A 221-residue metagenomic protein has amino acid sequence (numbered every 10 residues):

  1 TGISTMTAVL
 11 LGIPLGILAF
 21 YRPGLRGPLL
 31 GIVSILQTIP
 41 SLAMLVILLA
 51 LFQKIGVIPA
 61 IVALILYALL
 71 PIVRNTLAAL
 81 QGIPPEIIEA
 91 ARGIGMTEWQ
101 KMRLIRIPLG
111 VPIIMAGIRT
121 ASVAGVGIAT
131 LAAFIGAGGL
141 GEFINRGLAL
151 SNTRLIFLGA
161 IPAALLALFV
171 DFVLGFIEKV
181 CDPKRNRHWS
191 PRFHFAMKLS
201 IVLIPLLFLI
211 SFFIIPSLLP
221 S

Functional and structural regions predicted by a protein language model:
T1, L49-P71, V111, G159: Loop-to-helix entry region at the N-terminal start of transmembrane alpha-helices in multi-pass membrane transporters
T1-L18: Transmembrane alpha-helix signature in integral membrane proteins
G2, W99-L131, R154, L158 (+1 more regions): Transmembrane alpha-helices
L11-L15, L29, P59-I88, I118-V126 (+2 more regions): Membrane-embedded alpha-helices of multi-pass transport/permease systems
L15-L48, R74-A78, H188-K198: Cytoplasmic-entry segments and transmembrane alpha-helices of multi-pass inner-membrane transporters
P23, A78-Q81, F157-P220: C-terminal transmembrane helix and the adjacent membrane-cytosol boundary/short C-terminal tail of inner/organellar
A50-L51, I128-F157, I161-A163, D182: Glycine-rich helix-loop "coupling/hinge" segments at transmembrane-helix boundaries in multipass transporters
L80-G110, A137: Short helix-to-coil transition segments within interhelical loops that connect adjacent transmembrane helices
